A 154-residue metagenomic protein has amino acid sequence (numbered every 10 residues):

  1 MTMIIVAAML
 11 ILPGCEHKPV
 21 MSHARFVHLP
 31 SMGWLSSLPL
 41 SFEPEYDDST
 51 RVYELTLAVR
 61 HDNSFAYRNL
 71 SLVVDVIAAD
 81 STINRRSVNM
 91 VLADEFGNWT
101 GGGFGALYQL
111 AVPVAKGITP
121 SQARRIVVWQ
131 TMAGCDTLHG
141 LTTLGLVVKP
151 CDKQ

Functional and structural regions predicted by a protein language model:
I11-G14: C-terminal motif of bacterial Sec signal peptides marking the signal peptidase cleavage site
E16-P19: Bacterial signal peptide processing site
H23-E45: Post-signal peptide N-terminal segment of mature Sec-exported envelope proteins
S41-V59, Y67-R68: Contiguous beta-strand segments within globular domains
T50-L57, K116-A133: Noncatalytic modules at the cell exterior or secretory-pathway interfaces, chiefly beta-strand-rich lectin/adhesion
H61-S64, Q109-V112, T119, Q130-L141: Short acidic/polar inter-strand loop motif in beta-rich domains
L72-I77, A133-Q154: Exposed low-complexity, polar/acidic, P/S/T/G-rich flexible segments that act as propeptides, protease-susceptible
S87-G117: An anionic, turn-rich surface loop/hairpin at beta-sheet edges that serves as a generic interaction/coordination patch
